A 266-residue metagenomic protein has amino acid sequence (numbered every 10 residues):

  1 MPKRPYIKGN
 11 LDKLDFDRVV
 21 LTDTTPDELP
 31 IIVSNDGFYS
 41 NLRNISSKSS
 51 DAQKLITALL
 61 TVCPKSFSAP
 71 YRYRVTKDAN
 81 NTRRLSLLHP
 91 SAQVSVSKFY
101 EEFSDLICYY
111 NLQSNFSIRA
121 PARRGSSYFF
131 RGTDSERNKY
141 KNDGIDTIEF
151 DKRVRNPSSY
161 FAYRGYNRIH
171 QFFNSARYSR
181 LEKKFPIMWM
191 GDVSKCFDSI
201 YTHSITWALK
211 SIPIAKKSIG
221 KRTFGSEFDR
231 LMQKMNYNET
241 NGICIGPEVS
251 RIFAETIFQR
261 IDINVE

Functional and structural regions predicted by a protein language model:
M1-P247: Conserved two-metal-ion catalytic palm core of "right-hand" nucleic acid polymerases, unifying RNA-dependent RNA
K217, F253-E266: Active-site palm subdomain of RNA-directed nucleic acid polymerases
